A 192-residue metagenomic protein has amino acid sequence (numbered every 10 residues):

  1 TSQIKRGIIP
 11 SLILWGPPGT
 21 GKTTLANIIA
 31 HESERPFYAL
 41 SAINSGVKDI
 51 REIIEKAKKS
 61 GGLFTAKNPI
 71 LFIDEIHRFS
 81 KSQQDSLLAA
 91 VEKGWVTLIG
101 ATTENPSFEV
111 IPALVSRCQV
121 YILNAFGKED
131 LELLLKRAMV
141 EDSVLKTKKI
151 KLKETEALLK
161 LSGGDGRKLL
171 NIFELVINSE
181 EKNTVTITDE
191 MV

Functional and structural regions predicted by a protein language model:
T1, L14, T23, A30 (+10 more regions): Conserved RecA-like P-loop NTPase ATPase core
S2-K5, I73, H77-S116: Conserved catalytic/switch belt of AAA+ P-loop NTPases
I4-S41, E55-K58, L88-K93: Walker A/P-loop
P10, A66-I70, G94-I99, Q119: Loop/turn-to-beta-strand initiation segments
F37-I70, K81: Short glycine-rich substrate-engagement loop in P-loop NTPases that contacts/grips substrate
S41-I43, Q119-E132: Conserved AAA+ ATPase "SRH/arginine-finger" region at the nucleotide-binding site
R117, D130-K146, L175-S179: Conserved AAA+ ATPase "sensor/coupling" helix adjacent to the nucleotide-binding pocket
E156-L161, R167-E181: C-terminal helical "lid" of AAA+/P-loop NTPase domains
